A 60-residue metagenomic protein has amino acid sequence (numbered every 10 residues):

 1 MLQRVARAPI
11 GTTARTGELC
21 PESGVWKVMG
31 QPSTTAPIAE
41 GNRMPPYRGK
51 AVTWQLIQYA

Functional and structural regions predicted by a protein language model:
M1-A60: A charge-rich, low-complexity, intrinsically flexible signal that marks solvent-exposed coils, linkers, repeats
